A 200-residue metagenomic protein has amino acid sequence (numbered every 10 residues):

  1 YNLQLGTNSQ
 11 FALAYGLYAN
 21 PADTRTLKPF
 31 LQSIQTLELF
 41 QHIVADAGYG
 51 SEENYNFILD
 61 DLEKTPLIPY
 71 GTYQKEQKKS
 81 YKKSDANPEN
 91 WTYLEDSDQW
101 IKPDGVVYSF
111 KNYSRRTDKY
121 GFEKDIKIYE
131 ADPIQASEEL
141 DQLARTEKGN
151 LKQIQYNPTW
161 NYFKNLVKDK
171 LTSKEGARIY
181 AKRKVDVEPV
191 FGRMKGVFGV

Functional and structural regions predicted by a protein language model:
Y1-V200: Anion-binding and metal-coordination hotspots
